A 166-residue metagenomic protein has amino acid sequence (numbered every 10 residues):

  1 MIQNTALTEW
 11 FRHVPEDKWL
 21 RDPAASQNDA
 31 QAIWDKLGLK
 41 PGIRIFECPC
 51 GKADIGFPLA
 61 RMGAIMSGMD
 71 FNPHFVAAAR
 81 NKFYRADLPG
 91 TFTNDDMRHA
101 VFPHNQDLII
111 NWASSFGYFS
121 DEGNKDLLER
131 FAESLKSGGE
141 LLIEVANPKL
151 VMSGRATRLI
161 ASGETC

Functional and structural regions predicted by a protein language model:
M1-K40: Conserved class I S-adenosyl-L-methionine
G42-P49: Conserved class I S-adenosyl-L-methionine
D54-H99: Class I SAM-dependent methyltransferase SAM/SAH-binding core
V101-L108: A short acidic, Gly/Pro-enriched loop at the edge of an enzyme's catalytic core that lines a small-molecule cofactor
W112-S114: Residues lining the SAM
G117-F119: A short His-aromatic
E122, L142-C166: SAM-dependent methyltransferase
K125-S137: A short glycine-rich, Lys/Arg-flanked "PGG" loop and its adjoining helix->strand segment in the class I
